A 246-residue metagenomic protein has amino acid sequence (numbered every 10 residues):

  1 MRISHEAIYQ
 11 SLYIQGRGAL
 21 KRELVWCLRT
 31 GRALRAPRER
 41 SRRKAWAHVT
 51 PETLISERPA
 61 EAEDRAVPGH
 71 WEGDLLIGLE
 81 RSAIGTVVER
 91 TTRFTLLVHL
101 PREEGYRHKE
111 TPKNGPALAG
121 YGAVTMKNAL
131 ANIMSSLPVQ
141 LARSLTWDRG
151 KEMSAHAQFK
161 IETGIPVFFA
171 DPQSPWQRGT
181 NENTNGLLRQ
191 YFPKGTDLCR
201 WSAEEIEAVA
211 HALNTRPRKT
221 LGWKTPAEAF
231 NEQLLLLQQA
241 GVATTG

Functional and structural regions predicted by a protein language model:
M1-R42: Conserved short alpha-helical interface segments
I8, D74, R93, L130 (+4 more regions): Mobile genetic element proteins and their domesticated derivatives, centered on retroelements and DNA transposons
L28-I84: Mobile-element integrase/transposase regions, centering on the N-terminal DNA-binding/Zn-coordinating module
I77-R81, L97-V139: Active-site beta-loop-alpha junctions of metal-dependent nucleic acid enzymes, especially the RNase H-like/DDE
E89-R90: Short, acidic, Ser/Thr-enriched surface-loop or helix-capping motifs
Y121, A129-L130, S136-A155, P172-Q173: Acidic/histidine-rich, metal-coordinating catalytic segments
W147-T163, F169-F192, C199-H211: RNase H-like two-metal-ion nuclease catalytic core shared by retroviral integrases and related mobile-element nucleases
K194-G246: C-terminal domain-tail junction helix/linker
